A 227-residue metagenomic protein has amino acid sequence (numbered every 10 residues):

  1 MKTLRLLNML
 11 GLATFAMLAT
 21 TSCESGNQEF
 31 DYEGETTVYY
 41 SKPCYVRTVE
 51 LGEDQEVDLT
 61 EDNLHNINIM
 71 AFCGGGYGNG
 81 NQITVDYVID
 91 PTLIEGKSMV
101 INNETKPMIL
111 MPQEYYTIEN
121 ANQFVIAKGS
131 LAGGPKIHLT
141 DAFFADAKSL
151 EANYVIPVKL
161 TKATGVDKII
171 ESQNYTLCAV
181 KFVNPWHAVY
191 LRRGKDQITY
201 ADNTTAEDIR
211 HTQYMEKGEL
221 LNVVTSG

Functional and structural regions predicted by a protein language model:
M1-L10: Bacterial N-terminal signal peptides that target proteins for export
L18-S22: C-terminal motif of bacterial Sec signal peptides marking the signal peptidase cleavage site
E24-E119, S130-G134, F144, K168-I169 (+2 more regions): Acidic/polar, low-complexity intrinsically disordered N-terminal segments immediately downstream of a Sec signal
I126-K128: Short, contiguous acidic and Ser/Thr-rich linear segments
F143-V155: Short glycine/proline/serine/threonine-rich loop/turn segments at secondary-structure transition edges
V158-D167: Enriched for extracellular/lumenal, surface-exposed ectodomains of secreted and cell-surface proteins
Q173-G227: Ser/Thr/Gly/Pro-rich, low-complexity flexible regions
